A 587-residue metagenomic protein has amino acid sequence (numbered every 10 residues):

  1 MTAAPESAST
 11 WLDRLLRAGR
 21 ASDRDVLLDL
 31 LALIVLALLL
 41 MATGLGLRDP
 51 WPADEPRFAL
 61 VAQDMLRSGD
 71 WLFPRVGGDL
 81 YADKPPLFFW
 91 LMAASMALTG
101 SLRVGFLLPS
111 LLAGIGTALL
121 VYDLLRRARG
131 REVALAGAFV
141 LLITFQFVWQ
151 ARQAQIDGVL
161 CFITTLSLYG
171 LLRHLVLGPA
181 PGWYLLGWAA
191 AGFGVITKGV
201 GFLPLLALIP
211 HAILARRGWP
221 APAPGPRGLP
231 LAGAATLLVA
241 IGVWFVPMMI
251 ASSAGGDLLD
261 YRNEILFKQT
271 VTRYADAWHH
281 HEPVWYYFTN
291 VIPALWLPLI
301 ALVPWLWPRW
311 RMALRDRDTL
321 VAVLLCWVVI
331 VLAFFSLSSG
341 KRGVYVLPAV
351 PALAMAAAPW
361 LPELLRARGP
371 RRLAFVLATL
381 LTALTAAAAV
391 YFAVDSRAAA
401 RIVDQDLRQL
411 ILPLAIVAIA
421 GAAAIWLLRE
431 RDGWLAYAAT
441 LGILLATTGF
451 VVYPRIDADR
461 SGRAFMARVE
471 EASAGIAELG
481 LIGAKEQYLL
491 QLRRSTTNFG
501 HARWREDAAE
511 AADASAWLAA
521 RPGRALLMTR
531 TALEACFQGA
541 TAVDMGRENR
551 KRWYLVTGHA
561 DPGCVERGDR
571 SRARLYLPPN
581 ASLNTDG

Functional and structural regions predicted by a protein language model:
M1-L40, L229-L237: Start-transfer (signal-anchor) and selected internal transmembrane alpha helices of multi-pass inner/ER membrane
T2-L15, R20, L185, P308-G587: Membrane-embedded architecture of ER/inner-membrane glycosylation machinery
V26-V35, V121-I143: Transmembrane-helix signature of polytopic, membrane-embedded enzymes that assemble or transfer cell-envelope glycans
L60-Q63, F193, F202-V346, A352-E363 (+1 more regions): Transmembrane-lumen/periplasm boundary regions of multi-pass, lipid-linked membrane glycan transferases
L107-S110, W149-L160: Short acidic/glycine- and proline-prone juxtamembrane loop motifs at membrane-interface regions of multi-pass membrane
L108-A128, L166: Transmembrane-helix motifs of polytopic, lipid-linked glycan transferases
R127-A128, E132, S167-L186, L361: Membrane-interface transmembrane helices that cradle and orient dolichyl/undecaprenyl
W149, G182-K198, I330-S336: Membrane-interface alpha helices of multi-pass inner-membrane proteins
